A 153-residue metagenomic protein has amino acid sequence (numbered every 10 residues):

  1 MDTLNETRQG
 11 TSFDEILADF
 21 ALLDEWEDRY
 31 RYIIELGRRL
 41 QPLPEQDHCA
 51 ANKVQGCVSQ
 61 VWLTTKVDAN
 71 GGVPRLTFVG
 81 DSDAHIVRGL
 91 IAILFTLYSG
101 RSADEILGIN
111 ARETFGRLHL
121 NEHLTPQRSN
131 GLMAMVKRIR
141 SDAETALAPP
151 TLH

Functional and structural regions predicted by a protein language model:
M1-R31: Basic/polar, acidic-poor N-terminal "presequence/leader" segments that form or can form short amphipathic helices
L23-A50: Short, conserved "active-site rim" segments that organize catalytic pockets and cofactor/ligand binding
R29, S59, I86-I91, S102 (+2 more regions): Amphipathic alpha-helical interface surfaces
P44-V67: Structured beta-strand/loop patches that form or line metal/cofactor-binding pockets in enzymes
G56-Q60, G71-R75, R88-L90: Short connector loops at helix/strand junctions that flank enzyme active sites, especially segments positioning acidic
V67-H85, F95-S99: Conserved interaction-surface patches within small, structured recognition/assembly domains
S82, D104, E113-H153: C-terminal binding/interaction regions
